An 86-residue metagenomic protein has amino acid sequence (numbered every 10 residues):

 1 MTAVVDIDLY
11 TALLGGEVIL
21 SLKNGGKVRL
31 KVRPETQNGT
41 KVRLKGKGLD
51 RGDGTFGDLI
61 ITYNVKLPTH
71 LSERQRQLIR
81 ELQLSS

Functional and structural regions predicted by a protein language model:
M1-S86: Charged, often glycine-enriched C-terminal and inter-domain segments that act as flexible interaction/assembly
